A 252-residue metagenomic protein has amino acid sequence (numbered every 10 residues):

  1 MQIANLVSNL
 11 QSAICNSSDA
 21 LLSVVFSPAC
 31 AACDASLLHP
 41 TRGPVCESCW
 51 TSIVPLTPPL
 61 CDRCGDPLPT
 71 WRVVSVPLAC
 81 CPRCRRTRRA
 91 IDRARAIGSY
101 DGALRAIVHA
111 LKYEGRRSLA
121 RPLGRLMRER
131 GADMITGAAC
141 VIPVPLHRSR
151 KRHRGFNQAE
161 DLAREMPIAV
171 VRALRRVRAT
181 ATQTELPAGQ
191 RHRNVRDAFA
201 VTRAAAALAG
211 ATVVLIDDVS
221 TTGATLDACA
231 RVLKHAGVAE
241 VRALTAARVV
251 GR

Functional and structural regions predicted by a protein language model:
Q2-D101: N-terminal juxtadomain amphipathic helix that follows a signal peptide/anchor or precedes a small N-terminal auxiliary
D66-P67, W71, V76-L215, T222-R252: Conserved PRPP/pyrophosphate-binding segment of the phosphoribosyltransferase/PRPP-pathway fold
